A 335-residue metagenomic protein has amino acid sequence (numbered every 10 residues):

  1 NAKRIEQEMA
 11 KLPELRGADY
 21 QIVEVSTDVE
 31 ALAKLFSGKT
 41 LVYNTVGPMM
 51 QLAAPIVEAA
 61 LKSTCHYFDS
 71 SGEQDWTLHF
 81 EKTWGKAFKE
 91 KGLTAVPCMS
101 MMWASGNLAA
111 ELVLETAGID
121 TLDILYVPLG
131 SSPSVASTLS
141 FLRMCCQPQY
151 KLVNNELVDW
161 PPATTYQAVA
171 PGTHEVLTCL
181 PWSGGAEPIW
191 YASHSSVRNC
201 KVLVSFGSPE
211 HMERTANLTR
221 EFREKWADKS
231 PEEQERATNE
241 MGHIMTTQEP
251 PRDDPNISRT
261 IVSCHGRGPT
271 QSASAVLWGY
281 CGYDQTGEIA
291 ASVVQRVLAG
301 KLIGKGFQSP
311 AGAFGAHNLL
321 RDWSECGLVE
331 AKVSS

Functional and structural regions predicted by a protein language model:
R4, L12-H79: NAD(P)H-binding glycine-rich loop region in Rossmannoid oxidoreductase-like domains and their noncatalytic homologs
R4, Q74-L78, M102-A104, L129-S132: Short gly/pro/ser/thr-enriched loop/turn and capping motifs at secondary-structure boundaries
I5, M9, I56, W84 (+1 more regions): Aromatic/hydrophobic pocket-lining residues that form π-stacking "cages" and hydrophobic walls in ligand
Q21-V23, V96, K201-L203: General small-molecule cofactor/ligand-binding pocket signal
C65-Y67, A87-A95, T270-L277: Glycine/charged-rich beta-loop-alpha catalytic/anionic-binding loops adjacent to active sites
S71-T94: Rossmann-fold NAD(P)-binding glycine/threonine-rich loop
V96-A109, L114: Short alpha-helices
E115-S335: C-terminal catalytic/substrate-binding lobe primarily of soluble NAD(P)-dependent oxidoreductases
